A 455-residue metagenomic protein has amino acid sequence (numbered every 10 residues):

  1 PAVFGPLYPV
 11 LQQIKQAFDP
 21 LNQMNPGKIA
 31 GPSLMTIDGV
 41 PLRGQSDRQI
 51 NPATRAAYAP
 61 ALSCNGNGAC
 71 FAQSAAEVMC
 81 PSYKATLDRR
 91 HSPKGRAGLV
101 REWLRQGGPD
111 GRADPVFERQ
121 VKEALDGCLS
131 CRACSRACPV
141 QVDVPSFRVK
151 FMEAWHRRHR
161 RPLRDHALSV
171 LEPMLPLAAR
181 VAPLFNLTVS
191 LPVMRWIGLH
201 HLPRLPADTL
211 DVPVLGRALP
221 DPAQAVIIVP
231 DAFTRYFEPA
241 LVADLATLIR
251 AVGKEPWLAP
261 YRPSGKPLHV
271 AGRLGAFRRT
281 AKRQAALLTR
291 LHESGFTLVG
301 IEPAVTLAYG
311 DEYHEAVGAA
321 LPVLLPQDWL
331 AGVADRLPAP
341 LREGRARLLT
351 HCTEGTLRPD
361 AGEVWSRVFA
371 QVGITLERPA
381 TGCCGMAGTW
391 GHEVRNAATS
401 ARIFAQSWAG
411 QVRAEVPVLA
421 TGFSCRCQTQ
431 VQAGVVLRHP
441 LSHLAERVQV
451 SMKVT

Functional and structural regions predicted by a protein language model:
P1-G127, S146-R160, S169, P183-L184: Ferredoxin-type iron-sulfur electron-transfer modules and their immediate structural context
A2, P52, D126, S135 (+3 more regions): Conserved aromatic-histidine-acidic binding/catalytic patches
D19, P26, S33, P145-T455: Iron-sulfur cluster-binding electron-transfer modules in prokaryotic oxidoreductases
N51-A75, P115-C131, G253-Y261, V372-G382 (+1 more regions): Immediate flanking context of iron-sulfur cluster ligation sites
C64, C70, C80, C128-C134 (+5 more regions): Short cysteine clusters
F71, E77-V78, L87-R90, S135-Q141 (+5 more regions): Cys/His-rich zinc-coordinating "finger/knuckle" motifs
W103-G107, S130-A133, A137, G272: Short His/Asp/Glu-rich catalytic/ion-coordination signatures at enzyme active sites or charged loops
